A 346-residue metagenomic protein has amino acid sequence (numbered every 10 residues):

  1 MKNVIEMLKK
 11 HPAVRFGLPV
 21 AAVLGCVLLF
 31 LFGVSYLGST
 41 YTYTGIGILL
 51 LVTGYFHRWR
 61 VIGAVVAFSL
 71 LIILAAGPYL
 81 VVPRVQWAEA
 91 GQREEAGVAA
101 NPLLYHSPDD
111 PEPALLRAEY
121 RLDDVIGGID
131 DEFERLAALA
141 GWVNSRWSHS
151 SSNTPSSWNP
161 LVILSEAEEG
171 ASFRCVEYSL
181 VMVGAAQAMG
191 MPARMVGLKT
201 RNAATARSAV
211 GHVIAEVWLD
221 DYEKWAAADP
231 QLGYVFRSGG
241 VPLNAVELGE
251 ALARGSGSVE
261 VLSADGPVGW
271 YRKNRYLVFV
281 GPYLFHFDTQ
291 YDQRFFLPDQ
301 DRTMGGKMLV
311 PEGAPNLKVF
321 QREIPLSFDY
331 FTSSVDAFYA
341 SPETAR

Functional and structural regions predicted by a protein language model:
M1-L8: Short, Lys/Arg-rich, polar N-terminal cytosolic tail immediately upstream of the first transmembrane signal-anchor
H11-V20, R60-V66: Membrane-interfacial loop-to-transmembrane alpha-helix junctions, especially the N-terminal start
R15-T53: Membrane-embedded alpha-helical segments of integral membrane proteins
V52-V61: Juxtamembrane helix-break-helix junctions at the cytosolic face of small multi-pass alpha-helical membrane proteins
R60-V81: Internal/C-terminal transmembrane anchor helices
W87-F173, E343: Secondary-structure boundary elements
L180-S258: Hydrophobic/aromatic-rich core segments of domains that either
R254-R346: Low-complexity, Gly/Ser/Thr/Pro-rich intrinsically disordered linker/tail segments
